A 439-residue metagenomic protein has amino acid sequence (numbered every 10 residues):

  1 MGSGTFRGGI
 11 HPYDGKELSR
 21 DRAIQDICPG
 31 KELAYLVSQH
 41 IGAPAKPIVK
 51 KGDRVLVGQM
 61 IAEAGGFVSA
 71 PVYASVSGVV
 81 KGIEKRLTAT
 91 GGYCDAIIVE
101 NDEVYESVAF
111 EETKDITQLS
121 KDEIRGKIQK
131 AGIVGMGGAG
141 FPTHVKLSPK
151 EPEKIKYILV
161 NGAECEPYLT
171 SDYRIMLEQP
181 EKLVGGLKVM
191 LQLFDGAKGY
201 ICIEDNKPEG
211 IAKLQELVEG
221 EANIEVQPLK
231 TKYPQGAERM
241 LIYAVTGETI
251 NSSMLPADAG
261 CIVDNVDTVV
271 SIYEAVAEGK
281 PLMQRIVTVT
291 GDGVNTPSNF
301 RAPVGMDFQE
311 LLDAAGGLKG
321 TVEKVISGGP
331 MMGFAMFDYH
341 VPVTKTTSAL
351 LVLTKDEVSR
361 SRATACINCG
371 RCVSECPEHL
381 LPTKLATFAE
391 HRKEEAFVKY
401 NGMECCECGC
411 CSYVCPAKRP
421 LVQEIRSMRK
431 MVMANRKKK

Functional and structural regions predicted by a protein language model:
M1-I48, I98: N-terminal, Lys/Arg-enriched amphipathic/low-complexity engagement segments that precede the first folded domain
K50-E63, G82: Short, well-structured beta-strand-loop connectors
G78-V80: Conserved hydrophobic positions within beta-strands
G82-F141, K150-P152, P208: Acidic low-complexity segments
S107, G135, I158-D172, G293: Gly-rich Lys/Arg/Thr-decorated short loops/hinges at beta-loop-alpha junctions or inter-strand turns that position
L177-Q192: Histidine-anchored nucleotide/phosphate-binding helix
G196-F308, A314-K319, G329: Hydrophobic alpha-helical positions that pack around
T347-A363, V373, P377-K439: Ferredoxin-type iron-sulfur electron-transfer modules in oxidoreductases and energy-metabolism complexes
